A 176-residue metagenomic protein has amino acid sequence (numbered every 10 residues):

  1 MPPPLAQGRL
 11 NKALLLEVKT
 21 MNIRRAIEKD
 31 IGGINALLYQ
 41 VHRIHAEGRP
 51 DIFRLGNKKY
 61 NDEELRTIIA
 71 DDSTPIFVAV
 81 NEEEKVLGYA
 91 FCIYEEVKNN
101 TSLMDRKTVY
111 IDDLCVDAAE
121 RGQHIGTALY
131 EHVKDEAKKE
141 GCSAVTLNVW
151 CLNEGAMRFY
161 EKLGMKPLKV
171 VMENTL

Functional and structural regions predicted by a protein language model:
N22-A36, H45: A short beta-loop-alpha structural element at the N-terminal edge of CoA-dependent acyl/N-acetyltransferase catalytic
R43-L65: Conserved GNAT-fold acetyl-CoA-binding loop/helix
E63-V78, Y110: A short helix-loop-beta-strand connector motif used in the catalytic cores of GNAT acetyltransferases and, in some
V78, K85-I93, C115: Conserved beta-strand in the GNAT
D113-V116, G122-D135, K162: Conserved acetyl-CoA-binding loop-helix of GNAT-fold acetyltransferases
T127, E131, C151-K169: Conserved active-site alpha-helix within GNAT-family acetyltransferase domains
K138-N148: Conserved GNAT acetyl-CoA-binding A-motif
T146-A156, E173-L176: Conserved beta-strand-loop-alpha-helix junction that forms the acyl-donor binding cleft
